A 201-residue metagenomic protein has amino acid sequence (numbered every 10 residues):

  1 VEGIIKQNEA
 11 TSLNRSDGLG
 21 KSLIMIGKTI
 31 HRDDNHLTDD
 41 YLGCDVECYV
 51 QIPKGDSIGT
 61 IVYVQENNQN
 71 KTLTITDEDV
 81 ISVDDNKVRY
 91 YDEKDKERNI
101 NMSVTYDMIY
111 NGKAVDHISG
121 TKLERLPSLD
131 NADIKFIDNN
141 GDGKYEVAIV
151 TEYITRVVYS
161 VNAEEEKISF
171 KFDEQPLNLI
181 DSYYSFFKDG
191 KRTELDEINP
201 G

Functional and structural regions predicted by a protein language model:
V1-G201: ...the same signal can extend to comparable exposed beta-sheet modules with similar sequence chemistry even outside
